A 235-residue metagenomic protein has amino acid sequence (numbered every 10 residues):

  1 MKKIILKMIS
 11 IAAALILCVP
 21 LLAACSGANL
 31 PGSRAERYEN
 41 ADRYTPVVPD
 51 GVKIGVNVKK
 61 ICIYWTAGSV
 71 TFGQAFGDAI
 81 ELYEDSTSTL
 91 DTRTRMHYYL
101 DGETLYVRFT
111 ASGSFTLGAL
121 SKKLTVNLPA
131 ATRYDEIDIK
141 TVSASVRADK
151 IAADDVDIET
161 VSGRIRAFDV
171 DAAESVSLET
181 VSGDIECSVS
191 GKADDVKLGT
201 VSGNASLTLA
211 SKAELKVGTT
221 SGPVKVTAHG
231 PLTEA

Functional and structural regions predicted by a protein language model:
M1, M8-S10, T180, T200 (+1 more regions): Generic secretory/membrane-interface signal
M1-N40: Gram-positive cell-envelope targeting signals
A24-T141, R147-E159, F168-E179, E186-G199 (+2 more regions): Acidic (Asp/Glu) and glycine-rich low-complexity loops/linkers that are typically intrinsically disordered
